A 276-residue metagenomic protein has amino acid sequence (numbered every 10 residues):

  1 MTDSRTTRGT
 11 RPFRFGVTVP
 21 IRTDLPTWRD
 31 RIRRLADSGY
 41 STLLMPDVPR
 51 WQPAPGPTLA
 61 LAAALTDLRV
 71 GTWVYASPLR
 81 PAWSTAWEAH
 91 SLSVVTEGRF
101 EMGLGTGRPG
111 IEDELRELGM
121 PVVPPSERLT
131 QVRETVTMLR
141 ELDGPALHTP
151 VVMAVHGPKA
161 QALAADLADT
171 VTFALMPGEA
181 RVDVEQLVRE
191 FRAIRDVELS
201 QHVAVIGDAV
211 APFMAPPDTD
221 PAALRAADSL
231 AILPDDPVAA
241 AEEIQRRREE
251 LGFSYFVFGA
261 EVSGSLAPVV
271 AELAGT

Functional and structural regions predicted by a protein language model:
M1-T276: Active-site-adjacent structural elements that line small-molecule/cofactor binding pockets in enzymes
